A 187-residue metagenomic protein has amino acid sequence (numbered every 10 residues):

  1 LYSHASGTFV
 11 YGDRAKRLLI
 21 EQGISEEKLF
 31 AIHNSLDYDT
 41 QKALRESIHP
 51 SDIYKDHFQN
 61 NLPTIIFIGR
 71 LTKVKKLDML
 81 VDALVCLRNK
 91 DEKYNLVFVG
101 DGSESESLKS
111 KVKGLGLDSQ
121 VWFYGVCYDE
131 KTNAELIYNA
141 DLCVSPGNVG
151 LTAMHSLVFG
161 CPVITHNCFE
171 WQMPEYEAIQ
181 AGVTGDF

Functional and structural regions predicted by a protein language model:
Y2-K55, N60: Donor nucleotide-sugar binding/catalytic pocket of nucleotide-sugar-dependent glycosyltransferases
Y11, I32, F67-G69, V74 (+2 more regions): Short hydrophobic "strand-cap" motifs at the C-terminus of beta-strands
Y54-K75, L80-C86, V97: Conserved donor-binding/catalytic core segment of Leloir-type glycosyltransferases
H57, E170-F187: Change "using UDP/GDP/dTDP sugars" to "using nucleotide sugars
V99, E106-C127, N139: Nucleotide-activated donor-binding/catalytic signature segment of Leloir-type glycosyltransferases, i.e., the conserved
A134, T152-F159, Y176-E177: Short alpha-helical segment that forms part of, or immediately flanks, the ligand-binding pocket in carbohydrate-active
E135-N148, G160-P162, C168-F169: Acidic donor-binding loop of glycosyltransferase active sites
